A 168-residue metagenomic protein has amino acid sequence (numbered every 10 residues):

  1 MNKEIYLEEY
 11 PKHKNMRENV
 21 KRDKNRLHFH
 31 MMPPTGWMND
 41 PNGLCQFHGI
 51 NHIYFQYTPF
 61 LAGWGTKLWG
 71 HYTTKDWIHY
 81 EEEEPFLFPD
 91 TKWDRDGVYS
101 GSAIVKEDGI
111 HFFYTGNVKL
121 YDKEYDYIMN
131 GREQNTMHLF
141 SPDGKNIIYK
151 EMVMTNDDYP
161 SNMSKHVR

Functional and structural regions predicted by a protein language model:
M1-R168: Beta-rich carbohydrate-recognition and catalytic domains
